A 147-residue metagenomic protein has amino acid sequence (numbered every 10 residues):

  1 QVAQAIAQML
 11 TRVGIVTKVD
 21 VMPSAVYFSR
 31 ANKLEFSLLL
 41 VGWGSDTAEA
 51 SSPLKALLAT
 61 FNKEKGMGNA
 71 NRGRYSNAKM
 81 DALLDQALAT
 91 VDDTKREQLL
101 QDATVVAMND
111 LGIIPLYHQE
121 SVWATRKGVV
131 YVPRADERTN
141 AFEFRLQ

Functional and structural regions predicted by a protein language model:
Q1-Q8: Bilobed "Venus flytrap"/periplasmic-binding protein-like clamshell domains and structurally analogous long
A3, V21-S24, T47, G73-D81 (+2 more regions): Solvent-exposed, acidic/flexible segments
I6, V13-I15, A124, V129: Hydrophobic aliphatic residue packing
M9-K63, L99, P115: Periplasmic binding protein-like
T11, L88-A89, Q147: Conserved C-terminal helix/tail region of periplasmic/extracytoplasmic solute-binding proteins
S29, D85-A89, V105: Surface-exposed charged/polar residues within alpha-helices that form helix-capping/stabilizing sites and interaction
R30-E35, K55-D85, H118-Q147: Short, solvent-exposed loop/beta-turn-alpha elements that line the ligand-binding surface or hinge of extracytoplasmic
L39-W43, T90-K127: Bilobed periplasmic-binding protein-like "clamshell/Venus-flytrap" ligand-binding domains
